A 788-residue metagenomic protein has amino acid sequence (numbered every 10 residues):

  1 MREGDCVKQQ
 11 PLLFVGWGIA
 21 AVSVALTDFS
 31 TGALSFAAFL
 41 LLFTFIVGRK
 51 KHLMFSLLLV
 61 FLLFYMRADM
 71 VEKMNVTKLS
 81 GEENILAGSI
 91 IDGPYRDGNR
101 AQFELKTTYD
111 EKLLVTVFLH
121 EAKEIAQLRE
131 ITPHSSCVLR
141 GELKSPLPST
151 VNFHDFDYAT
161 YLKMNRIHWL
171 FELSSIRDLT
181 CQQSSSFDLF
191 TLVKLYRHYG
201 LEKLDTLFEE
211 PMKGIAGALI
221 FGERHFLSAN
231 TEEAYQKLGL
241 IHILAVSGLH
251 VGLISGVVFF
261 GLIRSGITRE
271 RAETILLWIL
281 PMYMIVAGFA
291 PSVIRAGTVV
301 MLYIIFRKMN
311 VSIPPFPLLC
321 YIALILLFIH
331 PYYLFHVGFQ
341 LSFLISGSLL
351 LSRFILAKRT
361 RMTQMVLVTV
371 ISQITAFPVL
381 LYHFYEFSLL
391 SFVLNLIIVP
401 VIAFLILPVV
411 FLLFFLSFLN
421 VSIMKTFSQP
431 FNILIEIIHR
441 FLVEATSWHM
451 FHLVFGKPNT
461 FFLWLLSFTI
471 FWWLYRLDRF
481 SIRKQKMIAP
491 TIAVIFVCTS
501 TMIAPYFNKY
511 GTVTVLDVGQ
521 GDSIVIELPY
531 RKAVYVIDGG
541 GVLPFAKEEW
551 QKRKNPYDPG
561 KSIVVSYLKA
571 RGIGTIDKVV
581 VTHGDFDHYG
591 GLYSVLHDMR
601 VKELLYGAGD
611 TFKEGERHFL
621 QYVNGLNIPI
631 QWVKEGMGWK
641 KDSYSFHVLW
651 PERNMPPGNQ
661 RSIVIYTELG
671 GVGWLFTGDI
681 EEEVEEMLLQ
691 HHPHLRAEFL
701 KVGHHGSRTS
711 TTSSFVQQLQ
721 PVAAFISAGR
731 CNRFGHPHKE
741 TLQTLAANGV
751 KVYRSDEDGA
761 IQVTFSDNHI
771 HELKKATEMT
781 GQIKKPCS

Functional and structural regions predicted by a protein language model:
M1-D5, A126-R129, P133, R140-E142 (+4 more regions): Non-globular, low-confidence helical/coil segments that flank catalytic cores
M1-V76, R479, H771-L773, C787-S788: N-terminal leader/targeting segments
K8-V15, P314-P317, Q364-M365, M424-N432: Membrane-interfacial loop-to-transmembrane alpha-helix junctions, especially the N-terminal start
G18, G32, S56-L57, N230-F392 (+4 more regions): Hydrophobic alpha-helical transmembrane segments in multi-pass membrane proteins
L59-L238, H242, S562-K569, T575 (+6 more regions): Membrane-interface helix/helix-cap signal primarily in integral membrane proteins
M164-V299, I304, R531, K578-V580 (+5 more regions): Aromatic-rich juxtamembrane segments at the membrane interface
L350-V454, V722-A723: Alpha-helical transmembrane segments of multi-pass integral membrane proteins
